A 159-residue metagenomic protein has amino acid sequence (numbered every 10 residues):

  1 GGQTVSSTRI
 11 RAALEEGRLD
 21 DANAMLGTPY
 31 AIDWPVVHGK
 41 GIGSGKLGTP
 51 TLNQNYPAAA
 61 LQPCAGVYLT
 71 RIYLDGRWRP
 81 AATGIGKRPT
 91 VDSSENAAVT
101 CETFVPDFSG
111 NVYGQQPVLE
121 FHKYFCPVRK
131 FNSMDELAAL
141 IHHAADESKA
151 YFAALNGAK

Functional and structural regions predicted by a protein language model:
G1, G39-K159: Phosphate/ribose-recognition catalytic cores of enzymes acting on nucleotide-derived substrates
Q3-L52: Anionic-ligand-binding alpha/beta catalytic cores of soluble enzymes and soluble regulatory domains that recognize
